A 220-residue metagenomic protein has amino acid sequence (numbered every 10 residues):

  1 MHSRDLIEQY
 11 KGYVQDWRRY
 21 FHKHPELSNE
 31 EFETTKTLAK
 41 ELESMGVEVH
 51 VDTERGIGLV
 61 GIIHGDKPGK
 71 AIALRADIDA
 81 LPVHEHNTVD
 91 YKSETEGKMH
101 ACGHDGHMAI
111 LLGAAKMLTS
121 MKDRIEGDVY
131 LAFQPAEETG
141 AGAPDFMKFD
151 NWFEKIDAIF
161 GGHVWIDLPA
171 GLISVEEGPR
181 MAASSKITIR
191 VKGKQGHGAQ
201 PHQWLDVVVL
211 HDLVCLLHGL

Functional and structural regions predicted by a protein language model:
M1-H100, A109-I125: Acidic/His- and Gly-rich active-site-bordering loop/insert found across diverse amide/peptide-bond hydrolases
T88-M99, G106, L112, D123-L220: Histidine/acidic-residue-rich, glycine-tolerant segments that coordinate divalent metal ions
